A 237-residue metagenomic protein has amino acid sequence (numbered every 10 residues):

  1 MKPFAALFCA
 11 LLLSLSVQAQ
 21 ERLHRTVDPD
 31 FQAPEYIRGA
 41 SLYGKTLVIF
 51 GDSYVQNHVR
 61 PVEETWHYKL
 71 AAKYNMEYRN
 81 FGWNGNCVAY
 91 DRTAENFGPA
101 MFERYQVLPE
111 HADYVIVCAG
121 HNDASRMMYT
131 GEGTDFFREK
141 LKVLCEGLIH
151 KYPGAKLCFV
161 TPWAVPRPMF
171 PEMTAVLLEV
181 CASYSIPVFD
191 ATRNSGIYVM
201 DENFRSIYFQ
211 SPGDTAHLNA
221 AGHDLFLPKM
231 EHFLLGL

Functional and structural regions predicted by a protein language model:
M1-F50, Y54-V62, A71-K73, L108-H111 (+2 more regions): N-terminal secretory targeting modules
Q20-P34, H121-L144: N-terminal-biased segments
T46-V48, Y54-T134, E139, P168: Conserved SGNH/GDSL esterase-like catalytic core that processes O-acyl groups on lipids and polysaccharides
E64, Y68, A72, E139-E146 (+4 more regions): Solvent-exposed, polar/charged alpha-helical surfaces in well-ordered, non-transmembrane soluble domains, broadly
E77-R79, K156, S185-P187: Conserved beta-strand segments of alpha/beta enzyme cores
F81-W83, V160, A191-N194: Conserved beta-strand termini and adjacent loop/short-helix elements that scaffold enzyme active sites in alpha/beta
A94, A164-L237: Catalytic His-Asp segment of secreted/periplasmic serine-dependent ester chemistry enzymes
H121-N122, C145-E179: Active-site segments of SGNH/GDSL-like serine hydrolases that catalyze O-acetyl group transfer/hydrolysis on lipids
